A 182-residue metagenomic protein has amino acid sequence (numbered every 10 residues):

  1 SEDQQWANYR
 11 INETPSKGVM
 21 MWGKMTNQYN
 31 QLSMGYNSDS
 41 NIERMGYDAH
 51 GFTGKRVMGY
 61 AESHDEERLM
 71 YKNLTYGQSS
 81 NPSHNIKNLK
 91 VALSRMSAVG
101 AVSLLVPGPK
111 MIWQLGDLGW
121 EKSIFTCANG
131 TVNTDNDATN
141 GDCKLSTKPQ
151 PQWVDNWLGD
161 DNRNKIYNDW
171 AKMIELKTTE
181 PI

Functional and structural regions predicted by a protein language model:
S1-A61, E66, S79-S83, V91-K110 (+1 more regions): Active-site-proximal helices and loops of the catalytic beta/alpha 8
R68-Y71: Short, solvent-exposed loop/turn elements at domain surfaces
Y76: Gly/Pro-rich active-site loop or hairpin
